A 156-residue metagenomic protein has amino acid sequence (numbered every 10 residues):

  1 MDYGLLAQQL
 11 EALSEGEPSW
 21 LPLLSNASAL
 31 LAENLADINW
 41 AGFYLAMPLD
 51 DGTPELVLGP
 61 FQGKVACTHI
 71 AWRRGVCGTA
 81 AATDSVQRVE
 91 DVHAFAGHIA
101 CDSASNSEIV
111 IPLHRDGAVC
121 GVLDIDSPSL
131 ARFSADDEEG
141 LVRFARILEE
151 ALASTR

Functional and structural regions predicted by a protein language model:
M1-F61, V65, R143-R156: Intrinsically disordered, low-complexity terminal regulatory regions
L35, C101-S105: Short loop/turn motifs at secondary-structure junctions and domain boundaries
W40, V110, V122: Short hydrophobic/aromatic beta-strand element in the GNAT-like acyltransferase core that lines or flanks the acyl-donor
A46-C101: Regulatory sensory and allosteric helical modules in signal-transduction proteins and certain transcription factors
S107-H114: A short, aliphatic-rich beta-strand micro-motif
H114-S127: Sensory-domain boundary capping and coupling elements
D126-F144, A151-R156: Regulatory loop-to-helix N-cap segments in sensory/regulatory domains that couple ligand/signal detection
